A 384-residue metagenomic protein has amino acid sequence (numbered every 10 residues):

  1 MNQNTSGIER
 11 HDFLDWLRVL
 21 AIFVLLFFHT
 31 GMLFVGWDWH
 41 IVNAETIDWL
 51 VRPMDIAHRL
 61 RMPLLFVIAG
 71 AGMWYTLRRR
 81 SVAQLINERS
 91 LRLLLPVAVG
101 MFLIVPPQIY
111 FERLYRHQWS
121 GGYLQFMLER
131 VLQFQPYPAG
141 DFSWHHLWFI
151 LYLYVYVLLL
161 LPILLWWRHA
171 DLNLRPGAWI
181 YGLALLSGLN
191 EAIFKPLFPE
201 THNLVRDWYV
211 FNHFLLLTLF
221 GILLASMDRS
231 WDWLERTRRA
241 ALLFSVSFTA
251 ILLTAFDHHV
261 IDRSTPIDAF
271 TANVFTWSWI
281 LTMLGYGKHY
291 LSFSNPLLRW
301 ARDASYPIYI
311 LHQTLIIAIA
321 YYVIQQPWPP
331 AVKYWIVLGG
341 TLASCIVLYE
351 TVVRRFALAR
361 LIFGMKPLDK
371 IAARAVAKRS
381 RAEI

Functional and structural regions predicted by a protein language model:
M1-A192, F198, H202-V205, R299 (+1 more regions): Membrane-cytosol interface segments of multi-pass membrane proteins, especially ER/Golgi lipid-handling enzymes
N4-S6, Y75-Q84, L223-E235, K288-L298: Juxtamembrane membrane-water interface segments of multi-pass membrane proteins, especially cytoplasmic-side
E9, W148, Y209, A272-F275: Generic alpha-helical structural element
P63-T76, L215-S226, W279: Hydrophobic transmembrane alpha-helices of secondary-active transporters and Na+-translocating membrane complexes
G100, L215, L219-F220, S245-F356: Alpha-helical transmembrane segments of multi-pass integral membrane proteins
P138, I163-D262: Aromatic-enriched alpha-helical transmembrane segments of multi-pass intramembrane proteins
